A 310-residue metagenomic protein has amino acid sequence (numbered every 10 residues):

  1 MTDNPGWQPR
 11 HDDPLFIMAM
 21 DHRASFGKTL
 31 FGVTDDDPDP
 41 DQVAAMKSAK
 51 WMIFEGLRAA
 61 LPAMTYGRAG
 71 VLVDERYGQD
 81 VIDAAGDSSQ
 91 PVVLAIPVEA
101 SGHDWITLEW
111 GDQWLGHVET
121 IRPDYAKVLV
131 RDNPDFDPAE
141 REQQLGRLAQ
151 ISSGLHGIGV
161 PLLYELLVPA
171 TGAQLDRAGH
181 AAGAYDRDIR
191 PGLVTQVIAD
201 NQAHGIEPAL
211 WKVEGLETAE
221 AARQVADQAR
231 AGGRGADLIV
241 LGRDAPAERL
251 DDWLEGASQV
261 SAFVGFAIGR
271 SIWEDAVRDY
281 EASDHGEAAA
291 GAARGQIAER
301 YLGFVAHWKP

Functional and structural regions predicted by a protein language model:
M1-E140, E207, A236, E248-V264 (+1 more regions): Alpha/beta catalytic barrel-like cores
M18, E165, W211, G269: Conserved, mostly hydrophobic/aromatic
V71-D74, D124-R131, D137-E140, D186-P191 (+3 more regions): Catalytic beta/alpha-barrel core
Y77-D83, I106, P134-G154, G215-R230 (+1 more regions): Active-site-adjacent beta->alpha loops and helix N-cap segments on the catalytic face of soluble alpha/beta enzymes
I82-A85, G172-Q202, T218-R230, L250-L254: Distinct, well-ordered alpha-helical segments
A85-E99, Q144-L163, R190, Q196 (+2 more regions): Alpha-helix-loop-beta-strand connector modules within alpha/beta enzyme cores
Q150-A182: Hydrophobic, aromatic-enriched interface-forming segments
E214-I268: Glycine/small-residue-rich hydrophobic helix-like segments
